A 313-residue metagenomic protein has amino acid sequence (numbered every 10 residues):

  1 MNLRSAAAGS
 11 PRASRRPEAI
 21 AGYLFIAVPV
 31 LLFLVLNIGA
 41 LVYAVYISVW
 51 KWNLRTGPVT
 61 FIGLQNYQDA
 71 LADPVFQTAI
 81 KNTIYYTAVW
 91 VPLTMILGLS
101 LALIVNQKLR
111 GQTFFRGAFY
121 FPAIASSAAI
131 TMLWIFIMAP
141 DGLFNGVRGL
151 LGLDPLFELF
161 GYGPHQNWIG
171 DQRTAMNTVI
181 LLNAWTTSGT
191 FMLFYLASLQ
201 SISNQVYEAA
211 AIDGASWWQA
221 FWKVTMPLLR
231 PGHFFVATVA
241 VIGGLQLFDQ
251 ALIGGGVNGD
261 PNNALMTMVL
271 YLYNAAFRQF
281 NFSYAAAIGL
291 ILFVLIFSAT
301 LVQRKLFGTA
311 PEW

Functional and structural regions predicted by a protein language model:
M1-R16: Short, Lys/Arg-rich, polar N-terminal cytosolic tail immediately upstream of the first transmembrane signal-anchor
E18-W313: A structural signal for multi-pass alpha-helical bundles of membrane permease subunits that mediate small-molecule
